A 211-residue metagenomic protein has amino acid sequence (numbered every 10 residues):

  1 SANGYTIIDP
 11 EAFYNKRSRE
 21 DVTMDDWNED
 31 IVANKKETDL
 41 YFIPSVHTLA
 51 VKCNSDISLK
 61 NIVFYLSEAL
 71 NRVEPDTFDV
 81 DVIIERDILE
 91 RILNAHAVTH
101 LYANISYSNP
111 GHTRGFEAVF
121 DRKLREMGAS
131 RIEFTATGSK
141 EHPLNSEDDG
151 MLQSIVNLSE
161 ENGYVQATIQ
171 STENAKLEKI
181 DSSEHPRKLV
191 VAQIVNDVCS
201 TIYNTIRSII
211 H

Functional and structural regions predicted by a protein language model:
S1-N28, K35, D56-H211: Terminal interaction module
L40: A short mid-domain helix/strand-loop element embedded in enzyme catalytic domains that forms or borders the active-site
H47-C53: Short cationic amphipathic helices and targeting signals
